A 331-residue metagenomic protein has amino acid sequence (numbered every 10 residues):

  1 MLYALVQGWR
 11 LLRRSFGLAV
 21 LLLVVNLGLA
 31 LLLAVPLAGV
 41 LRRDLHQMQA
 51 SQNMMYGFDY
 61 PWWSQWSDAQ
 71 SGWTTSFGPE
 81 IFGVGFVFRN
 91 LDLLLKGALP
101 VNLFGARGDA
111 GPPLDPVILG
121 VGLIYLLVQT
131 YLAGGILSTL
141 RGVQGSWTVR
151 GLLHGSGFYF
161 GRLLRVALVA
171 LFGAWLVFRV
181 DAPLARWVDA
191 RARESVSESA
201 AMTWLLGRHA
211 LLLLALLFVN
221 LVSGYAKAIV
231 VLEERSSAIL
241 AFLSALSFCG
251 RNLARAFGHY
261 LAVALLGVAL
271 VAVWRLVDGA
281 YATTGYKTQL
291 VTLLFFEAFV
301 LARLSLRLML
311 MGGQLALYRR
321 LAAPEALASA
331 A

Functional and structural regions predicted by a protein language model:
M1-A331: Hydrophobic alpha-helical membrane segments
